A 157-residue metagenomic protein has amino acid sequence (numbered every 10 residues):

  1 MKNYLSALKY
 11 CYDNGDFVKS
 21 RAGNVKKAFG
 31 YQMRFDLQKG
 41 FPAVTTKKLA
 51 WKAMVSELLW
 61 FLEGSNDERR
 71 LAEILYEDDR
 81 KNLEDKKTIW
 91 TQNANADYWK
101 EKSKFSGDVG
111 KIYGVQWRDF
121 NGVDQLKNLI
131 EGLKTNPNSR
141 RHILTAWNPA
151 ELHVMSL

Functional and structural regions predicted by a protein language model:
M1-L157: Terminal, non-catalytic protein-protein interaction segments that mediate quaternary/complex assembly
